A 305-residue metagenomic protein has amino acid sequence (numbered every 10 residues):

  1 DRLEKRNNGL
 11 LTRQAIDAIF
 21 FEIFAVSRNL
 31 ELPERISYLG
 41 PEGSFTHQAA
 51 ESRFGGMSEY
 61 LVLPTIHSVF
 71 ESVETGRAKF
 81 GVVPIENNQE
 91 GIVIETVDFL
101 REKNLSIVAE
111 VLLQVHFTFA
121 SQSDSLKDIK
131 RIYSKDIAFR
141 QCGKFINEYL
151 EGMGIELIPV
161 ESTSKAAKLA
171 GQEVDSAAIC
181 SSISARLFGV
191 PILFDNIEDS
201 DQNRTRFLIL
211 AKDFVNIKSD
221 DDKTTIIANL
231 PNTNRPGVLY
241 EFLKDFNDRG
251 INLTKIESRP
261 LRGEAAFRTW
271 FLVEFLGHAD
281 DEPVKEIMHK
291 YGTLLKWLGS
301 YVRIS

Functional and structural regions predicted by a protein language model:
D1-S305: Domain-level signature for soluble enzymes in the chorismate/prephenate branch of the shikimate pathway
